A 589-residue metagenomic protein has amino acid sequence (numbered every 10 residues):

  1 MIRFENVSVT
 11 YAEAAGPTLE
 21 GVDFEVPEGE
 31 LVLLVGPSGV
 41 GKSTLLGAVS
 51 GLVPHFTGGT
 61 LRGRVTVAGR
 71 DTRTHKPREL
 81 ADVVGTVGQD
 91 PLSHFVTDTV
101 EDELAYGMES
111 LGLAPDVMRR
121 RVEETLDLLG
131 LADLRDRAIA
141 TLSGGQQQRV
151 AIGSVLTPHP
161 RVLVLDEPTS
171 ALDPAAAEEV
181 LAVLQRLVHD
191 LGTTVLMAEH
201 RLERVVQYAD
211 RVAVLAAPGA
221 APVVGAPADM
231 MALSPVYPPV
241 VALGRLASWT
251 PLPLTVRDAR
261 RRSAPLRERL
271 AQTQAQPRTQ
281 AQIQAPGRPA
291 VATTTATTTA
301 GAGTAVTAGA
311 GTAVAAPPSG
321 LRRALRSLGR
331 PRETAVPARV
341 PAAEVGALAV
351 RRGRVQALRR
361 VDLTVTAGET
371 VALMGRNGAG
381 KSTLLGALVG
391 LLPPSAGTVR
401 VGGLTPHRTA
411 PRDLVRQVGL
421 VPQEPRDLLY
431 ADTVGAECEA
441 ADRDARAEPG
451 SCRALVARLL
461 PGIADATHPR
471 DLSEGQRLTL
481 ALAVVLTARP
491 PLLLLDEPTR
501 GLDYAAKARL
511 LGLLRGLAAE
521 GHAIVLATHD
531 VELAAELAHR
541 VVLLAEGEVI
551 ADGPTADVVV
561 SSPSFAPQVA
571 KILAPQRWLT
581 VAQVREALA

Functional and structural regions predicted by a protein language model:
S50, V389: Helix-to-loop junction immediately C-terminal to a conserved catalytic motif
G58-R70, G397-T405, L414: Conserved ABC transporter NBD signature motif
V117-L134, A447-A466, G475: Conserved ABC ATPase "signature" region
V155-L156, L486: ABC ATPase C-loop
L163-D166, L493-D496: Catalytic Walker B motif of ABC-type/P-loop ATPase nucleotide-binding domains
E199-H200, T528-H529: H-loop/switch region of ABC-family ATPase nucleotide-binding domains
P218-G219, G547: Conserved ABC ATPase "signature" C-loop
A228-T293, A313-R332, F565-A589: ABC ATPase nucleotide-binding domains
